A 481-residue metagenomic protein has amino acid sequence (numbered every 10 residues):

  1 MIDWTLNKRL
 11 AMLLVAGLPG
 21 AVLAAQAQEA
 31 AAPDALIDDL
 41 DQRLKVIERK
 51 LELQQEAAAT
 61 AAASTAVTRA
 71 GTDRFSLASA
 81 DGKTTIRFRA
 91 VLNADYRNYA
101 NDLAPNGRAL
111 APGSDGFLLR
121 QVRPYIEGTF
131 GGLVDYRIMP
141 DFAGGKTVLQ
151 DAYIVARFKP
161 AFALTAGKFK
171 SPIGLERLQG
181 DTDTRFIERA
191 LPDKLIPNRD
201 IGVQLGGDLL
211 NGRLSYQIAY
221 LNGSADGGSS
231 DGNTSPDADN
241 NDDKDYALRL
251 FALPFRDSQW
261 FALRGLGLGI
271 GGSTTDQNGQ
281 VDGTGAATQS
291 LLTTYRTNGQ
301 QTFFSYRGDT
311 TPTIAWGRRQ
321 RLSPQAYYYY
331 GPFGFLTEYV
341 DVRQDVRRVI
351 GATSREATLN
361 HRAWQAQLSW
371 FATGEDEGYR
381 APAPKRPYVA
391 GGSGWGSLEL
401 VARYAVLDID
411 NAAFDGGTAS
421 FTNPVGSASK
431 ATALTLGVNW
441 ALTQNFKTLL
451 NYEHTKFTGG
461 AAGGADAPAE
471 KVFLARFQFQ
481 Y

Functional and structural regions predicted by a protein language model:
I2-D3, A31, A262, G272 (+1 more regions): Outer-membrane beta-barrel pore domains
I2-W4, A25-N93, N101-P105, F251 (+5 more regions): N-terminal periplasmic/intermembrane-space "pro-region" immediately following the signal or transit peptide
A57-T68, Y96-V122, I126-L164, I173-D181 (+5 more regions): Surface-exposed loop and membrane-interface regions of Gram-negative outer-membrane beta-barrel proteins
G71, T84, A111-V122, V148-Q150 (+6 more regions): Residues that define the transmembrane beta-barrel architecture of outer-membrane proteins
L77, A90-L92, L119, P124-G128 (+8 more regions): Residues on the lipid-exposed face of transmembrane beta-strands in outer-membrane beta-barrel proteins
L77-I86, L133, A161, I173 (+5 more regions): Short loop/turn motifs that connect adjacent beta-strands in outer-membrane beta-barrel proteins
A104-L110, K159-F251, F255-W260, Q280-I314: Surface-exposed coil loops of outer-membrane beta-barrel proteins
P112-F142, L209, R213-N222, Q325-R343 (+2 more regions): Surface-exposed extracellular loop regions of Gram-negative outer-membrane beta-barrel proteins
